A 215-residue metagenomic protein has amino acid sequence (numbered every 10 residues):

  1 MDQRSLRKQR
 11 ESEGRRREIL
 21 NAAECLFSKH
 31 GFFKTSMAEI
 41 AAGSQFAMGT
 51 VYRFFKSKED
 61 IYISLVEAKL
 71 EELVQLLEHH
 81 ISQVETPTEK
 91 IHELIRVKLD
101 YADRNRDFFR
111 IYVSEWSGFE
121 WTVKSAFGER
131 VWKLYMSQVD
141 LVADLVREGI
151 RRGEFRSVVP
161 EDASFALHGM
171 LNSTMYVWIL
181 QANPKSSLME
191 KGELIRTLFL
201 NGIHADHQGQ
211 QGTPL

Functional and structural regions predicted by a protein language model:
M1-Q3, V97-Y101, D140-R152, F165 (+1 more regions): C-terminal peripheral helix-coil segments that are non-catalytic and often amphipathic
R15-A23, I40, L65-K69, L73 (+1 more regions): Generic hydrophobic, amphipathic alpha-helix propensity
E18, L26-D60, S64: Helix-turn-helix
K29-F33, V84, N105, R152: Short coil/turn segments at alpha/beta junctions that flank glycine-rich nucleotide-binding fingerprints
S64, A68, E78-D107, S164-L167 (+1 more regions): Hydrophobic alpha-helical connector segments
E71-V74, E78-H79, V123-R152, E161-F165 (+1 more regions): Amphipathic alpha-helical packing segments from all-alpha helical-bundle domains
H80, W116-E120, W178-A182: Secondary-structure edge/capping motif, primarily at the C-terminal ends of alpha-helices and the immediately following
D103-A126: Amphipathic alpha-helical segments used for helix-helix packing
